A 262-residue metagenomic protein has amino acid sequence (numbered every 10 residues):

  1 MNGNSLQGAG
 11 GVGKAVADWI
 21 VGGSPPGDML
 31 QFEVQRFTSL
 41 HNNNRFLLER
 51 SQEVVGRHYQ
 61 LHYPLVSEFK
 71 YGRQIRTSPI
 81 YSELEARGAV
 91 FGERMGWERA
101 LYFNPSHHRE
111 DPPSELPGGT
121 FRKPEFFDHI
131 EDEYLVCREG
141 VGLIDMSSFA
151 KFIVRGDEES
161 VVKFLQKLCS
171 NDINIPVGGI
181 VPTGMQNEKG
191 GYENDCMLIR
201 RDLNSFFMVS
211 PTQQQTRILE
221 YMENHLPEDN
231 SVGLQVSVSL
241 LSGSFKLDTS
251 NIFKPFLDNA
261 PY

Functional and structural regions predicted by a protein language model:
M1-A9: Glycine-rich phosphate/pyrophosphate-binding beta-alpha loops
A9-L30: Internal hydrophobic alpha-helix adjacent to the cofactor/substrate pocket in enzyme cavities
G27-Y262: Glycine/proline-enriched, intrinsically flexible loops and inter-domain linkers
